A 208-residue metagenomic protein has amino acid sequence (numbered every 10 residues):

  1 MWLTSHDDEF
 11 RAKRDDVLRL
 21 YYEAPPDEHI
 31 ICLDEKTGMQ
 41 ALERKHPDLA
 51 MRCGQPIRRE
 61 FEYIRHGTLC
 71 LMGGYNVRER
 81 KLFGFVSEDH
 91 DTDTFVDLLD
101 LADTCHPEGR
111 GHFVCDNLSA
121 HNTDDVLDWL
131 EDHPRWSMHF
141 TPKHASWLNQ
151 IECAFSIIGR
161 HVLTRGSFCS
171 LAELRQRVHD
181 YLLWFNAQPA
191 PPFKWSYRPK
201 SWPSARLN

Functional and structural regions predicted by a protein language model:
M1-K13: Short Lys/Arg-enriched helix C-cap and helix-to-coil transition segments that create basic nucleic-acid-contact patches
L3-H6, E173-N208: C-terminal domain-tail junction helix/linker
R14-V96, P192, P199-L207: Extended, low-complexity cationic-aromatic segments
I31-L33, H112-C115, H139-T141, S196-Y197: Short beta-strand segments
R58-Y63, D132-Q150, G166-F168: RNase H-like polynucleotidyl transferase catalytic core
L82, I151-E173, W184: Active-site proximal helix-loop segment of RNase H-like, two-metal nucleases, encompassing DDE(D)
D93-H112: Short, basic/hydrophobic alpha-helical segments
G109-H121: Acidic/histidine-rich, metal-coordinating catalytic segments
